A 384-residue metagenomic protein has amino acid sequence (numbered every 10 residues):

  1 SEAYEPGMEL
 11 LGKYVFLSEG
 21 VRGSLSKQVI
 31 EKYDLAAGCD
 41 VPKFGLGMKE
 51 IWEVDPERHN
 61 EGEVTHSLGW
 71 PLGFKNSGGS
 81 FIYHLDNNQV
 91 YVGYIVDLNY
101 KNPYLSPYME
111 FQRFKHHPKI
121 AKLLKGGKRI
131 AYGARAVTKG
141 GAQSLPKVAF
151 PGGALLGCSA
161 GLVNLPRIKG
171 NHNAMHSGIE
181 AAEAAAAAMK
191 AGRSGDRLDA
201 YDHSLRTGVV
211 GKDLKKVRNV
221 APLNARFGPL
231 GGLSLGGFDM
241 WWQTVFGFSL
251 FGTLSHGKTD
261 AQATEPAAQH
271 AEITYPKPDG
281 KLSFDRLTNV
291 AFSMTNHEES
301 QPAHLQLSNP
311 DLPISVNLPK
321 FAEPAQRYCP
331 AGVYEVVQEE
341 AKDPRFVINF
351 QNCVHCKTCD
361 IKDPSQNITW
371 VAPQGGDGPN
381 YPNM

Functional and structural regions predicted by a protein language model:
S1-S249, M294, E298-A303, L312-V333 (+5 more regions): Residues forming the flavin
N224-K281: C-terminal auxiliary extensions adjacent to catalytic cores
A267-N317, F321: Glycine-rich phosphate/pyrophosphate-binding loop and adjacent beta-alpha nucleotide/cofactor-binding cores
